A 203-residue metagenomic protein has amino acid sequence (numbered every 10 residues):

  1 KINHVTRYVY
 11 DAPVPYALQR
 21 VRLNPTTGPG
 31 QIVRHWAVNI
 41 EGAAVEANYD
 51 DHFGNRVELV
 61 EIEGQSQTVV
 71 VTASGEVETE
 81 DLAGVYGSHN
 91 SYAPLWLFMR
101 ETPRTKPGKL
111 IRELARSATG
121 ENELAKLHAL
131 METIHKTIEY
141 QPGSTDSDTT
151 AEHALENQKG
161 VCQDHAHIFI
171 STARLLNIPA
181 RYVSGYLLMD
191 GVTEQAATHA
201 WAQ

Functional and structural regions predicted by a protein language model:
K1-A83: Intrinsically disordered, low-complexity N-terminal segments that are enriched in acidic
V9, P13-P15, R20-R22, N48 (+7 more regions): Residue-level preference for alpha-helix termini and adjacent loops
P15, Q19, G28, Q67 (+5 more regions): Short capping/connector residues at structural and topological boundaries
V77-D81, Y86-G87, P94-G160, I168: Secondary-structure boundary elements
N90-Y92, L187: Short alpha-helical "patches" and their helix-cap loops
D164-Q203: Hydrophobic/aromatic-rich core segments of domains that either
